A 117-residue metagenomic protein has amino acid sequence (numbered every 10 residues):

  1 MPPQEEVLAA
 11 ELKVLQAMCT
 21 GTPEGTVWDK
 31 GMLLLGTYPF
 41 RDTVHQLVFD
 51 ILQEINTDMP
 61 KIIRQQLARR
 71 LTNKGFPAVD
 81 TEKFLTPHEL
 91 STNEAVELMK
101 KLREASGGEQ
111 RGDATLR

Functional and structural regions predicted by a protein language model:
M1-T115: Noncatalytic partner-interaction/assembly domains of nucleic-acid and motor enzyme complexes, especially the accessory
